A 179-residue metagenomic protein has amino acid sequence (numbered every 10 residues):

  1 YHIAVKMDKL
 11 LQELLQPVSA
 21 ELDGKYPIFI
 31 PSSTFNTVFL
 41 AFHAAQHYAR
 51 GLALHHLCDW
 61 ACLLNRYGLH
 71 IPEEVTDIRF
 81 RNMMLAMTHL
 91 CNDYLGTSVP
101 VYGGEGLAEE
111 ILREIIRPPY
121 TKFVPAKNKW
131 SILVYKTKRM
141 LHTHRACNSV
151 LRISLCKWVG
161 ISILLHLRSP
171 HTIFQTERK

Functional and structural regions predicted by a protein language model:
Y1-K179: Conserved NTP-donor binding/palm subdomain of two-metal-ion nucleotidyltransferases/polymerases, i.e., the charged
